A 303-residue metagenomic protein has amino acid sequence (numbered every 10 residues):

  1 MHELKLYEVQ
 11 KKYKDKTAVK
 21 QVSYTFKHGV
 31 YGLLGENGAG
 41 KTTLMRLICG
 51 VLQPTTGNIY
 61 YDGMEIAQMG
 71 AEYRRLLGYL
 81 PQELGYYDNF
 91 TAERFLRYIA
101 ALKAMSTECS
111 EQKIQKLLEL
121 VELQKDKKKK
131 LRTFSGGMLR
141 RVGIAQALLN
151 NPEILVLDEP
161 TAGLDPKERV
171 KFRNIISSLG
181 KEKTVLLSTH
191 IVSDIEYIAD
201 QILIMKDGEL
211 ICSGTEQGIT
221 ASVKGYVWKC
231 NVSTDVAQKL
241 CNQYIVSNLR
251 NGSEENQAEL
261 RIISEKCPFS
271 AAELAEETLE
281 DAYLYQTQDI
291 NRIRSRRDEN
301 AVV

Functional and structural regions predicted by a protein language model:
E36-G40: Walker A (P-loop) phosphate-binding loop of ABC-type ATPase nucleotide-binding domains
C49: Helix-to-loop junction immediately C-terminal to a conserved catalytic motif
G57-Q68, E72-Y73: Conserved ABC transporter NBD signature motif
R97, A101, E108-D126: Conserved ABC ATPase "signature" region
L155-E159: Catalytic Walker B motif of ABC-type/P-loop ATPase nucleotide-binding domains
F172-R261: ABC transporter nucleotide-binding domain
